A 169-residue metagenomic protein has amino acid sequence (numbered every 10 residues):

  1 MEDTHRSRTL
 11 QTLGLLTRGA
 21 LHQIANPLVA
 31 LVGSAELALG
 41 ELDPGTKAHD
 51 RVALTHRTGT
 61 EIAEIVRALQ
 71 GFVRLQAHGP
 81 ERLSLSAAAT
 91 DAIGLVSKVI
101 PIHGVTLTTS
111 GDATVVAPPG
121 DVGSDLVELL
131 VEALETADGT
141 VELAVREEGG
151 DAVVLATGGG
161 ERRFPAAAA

Functional and structural regions predicted by a protein language model:
M1-Q23, V32: Conserved HAMP-HisKA connector
V29, G33, G40, T46-A169: Core catalytic ATP-binding domain of two-component histidine kinases
